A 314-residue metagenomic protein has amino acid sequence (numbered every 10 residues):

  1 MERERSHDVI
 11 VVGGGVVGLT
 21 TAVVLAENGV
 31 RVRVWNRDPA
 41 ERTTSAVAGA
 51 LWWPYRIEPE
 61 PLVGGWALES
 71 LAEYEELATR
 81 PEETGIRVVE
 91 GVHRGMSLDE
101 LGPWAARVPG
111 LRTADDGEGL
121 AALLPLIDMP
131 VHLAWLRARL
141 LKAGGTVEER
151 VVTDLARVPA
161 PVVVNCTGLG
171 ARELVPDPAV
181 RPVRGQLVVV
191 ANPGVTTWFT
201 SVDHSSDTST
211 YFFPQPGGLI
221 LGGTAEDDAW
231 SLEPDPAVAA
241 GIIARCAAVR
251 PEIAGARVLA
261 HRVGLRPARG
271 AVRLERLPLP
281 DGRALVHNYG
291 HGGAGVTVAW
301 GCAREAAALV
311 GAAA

Functional and structural regions predicted by a protein language model:
R5-H7, A156-V162: Core beta-strand elements of the Rossmann-like FAD/NAD(P) dinucleotide-binding domain in flavoenzyme oxidoreductases
D8-R33: N-terminal Rossmann-like FAD-binding beta1-loop-alpha1 element of flavoenzymes
T20, A160-A244, V249-R257: Flavin-dependent oxidoreductases
E27-A46: Glycine-rich FAD pyrophosphate-binding loop
P59-E69, G119-W135, E233-V238, T297-V298: Short beta-strand to alpha-helix junction loop
A72-G144, A268-R269: Flavin (FAD/FMN) cofactor-binding and adjacent substrate-gating region of FAD-dependent oxidoreductase domains
W135, A256-A314: C-terminal catalytic lobe of FAD-dependent flavoproteins
G145-V158: A conserved short coil-to-beta-strand element within the FAD-binding core of flavoproteins
